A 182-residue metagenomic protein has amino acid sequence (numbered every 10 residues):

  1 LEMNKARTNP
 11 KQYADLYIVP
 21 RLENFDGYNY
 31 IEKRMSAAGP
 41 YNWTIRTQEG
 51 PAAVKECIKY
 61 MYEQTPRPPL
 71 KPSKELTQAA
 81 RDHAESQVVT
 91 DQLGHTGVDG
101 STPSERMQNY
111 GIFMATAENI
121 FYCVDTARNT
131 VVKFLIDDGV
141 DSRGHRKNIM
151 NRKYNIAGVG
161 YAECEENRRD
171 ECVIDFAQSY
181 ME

Functional and structural regions predicted by a protein language model:
L1-Y110, R152, I156: Short, well-ordered surface patches within globular domains
E75-M181: A well-ordered secondary-structure block
